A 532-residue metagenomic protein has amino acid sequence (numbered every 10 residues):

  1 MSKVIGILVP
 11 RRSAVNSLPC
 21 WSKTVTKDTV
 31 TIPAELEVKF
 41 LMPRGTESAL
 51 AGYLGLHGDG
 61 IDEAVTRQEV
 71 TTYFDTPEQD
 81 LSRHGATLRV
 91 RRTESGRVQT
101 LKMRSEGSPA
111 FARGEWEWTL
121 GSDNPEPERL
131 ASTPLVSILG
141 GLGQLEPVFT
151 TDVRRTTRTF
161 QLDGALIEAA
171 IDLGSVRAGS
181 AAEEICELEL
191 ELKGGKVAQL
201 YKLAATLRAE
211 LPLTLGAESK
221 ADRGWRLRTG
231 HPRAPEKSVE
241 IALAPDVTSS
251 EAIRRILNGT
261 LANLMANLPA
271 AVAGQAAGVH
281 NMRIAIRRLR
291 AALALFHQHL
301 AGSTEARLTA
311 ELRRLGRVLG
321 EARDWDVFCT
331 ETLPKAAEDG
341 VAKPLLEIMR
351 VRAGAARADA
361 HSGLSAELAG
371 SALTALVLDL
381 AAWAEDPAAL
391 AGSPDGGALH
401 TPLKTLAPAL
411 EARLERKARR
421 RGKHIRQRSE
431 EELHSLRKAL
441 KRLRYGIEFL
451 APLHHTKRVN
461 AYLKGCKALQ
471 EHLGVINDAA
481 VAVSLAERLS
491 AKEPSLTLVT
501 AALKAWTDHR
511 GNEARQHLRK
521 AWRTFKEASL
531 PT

Functional and structural regions predicted by a protein language model:
S2, R11-S13, S17-S22: Low-acidity, Ser/Thr- and Arg-rich intrinsically disordered low-complexity segments
P10-R11, Q516: Intrinsically disordered, low-complexity cationic segments
W21-T532: Function-determining surface determinants
